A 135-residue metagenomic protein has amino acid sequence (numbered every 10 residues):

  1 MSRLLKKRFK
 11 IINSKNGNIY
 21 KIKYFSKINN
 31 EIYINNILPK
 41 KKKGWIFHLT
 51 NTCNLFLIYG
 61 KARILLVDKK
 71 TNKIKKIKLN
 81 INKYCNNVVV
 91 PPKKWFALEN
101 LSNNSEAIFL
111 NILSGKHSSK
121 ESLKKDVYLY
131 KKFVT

Functional and structural regions predicted by a protein language model:
M1-N86, N103-T135: Non-catalytic, conserved peripheral segments adjacent to functional cores
V88-K93: Short beta-strand-centered segments at strand-helix junctions
L98-L101: Asparagine-centered strand-capping/turn motif at beta-strand->loop junctions
